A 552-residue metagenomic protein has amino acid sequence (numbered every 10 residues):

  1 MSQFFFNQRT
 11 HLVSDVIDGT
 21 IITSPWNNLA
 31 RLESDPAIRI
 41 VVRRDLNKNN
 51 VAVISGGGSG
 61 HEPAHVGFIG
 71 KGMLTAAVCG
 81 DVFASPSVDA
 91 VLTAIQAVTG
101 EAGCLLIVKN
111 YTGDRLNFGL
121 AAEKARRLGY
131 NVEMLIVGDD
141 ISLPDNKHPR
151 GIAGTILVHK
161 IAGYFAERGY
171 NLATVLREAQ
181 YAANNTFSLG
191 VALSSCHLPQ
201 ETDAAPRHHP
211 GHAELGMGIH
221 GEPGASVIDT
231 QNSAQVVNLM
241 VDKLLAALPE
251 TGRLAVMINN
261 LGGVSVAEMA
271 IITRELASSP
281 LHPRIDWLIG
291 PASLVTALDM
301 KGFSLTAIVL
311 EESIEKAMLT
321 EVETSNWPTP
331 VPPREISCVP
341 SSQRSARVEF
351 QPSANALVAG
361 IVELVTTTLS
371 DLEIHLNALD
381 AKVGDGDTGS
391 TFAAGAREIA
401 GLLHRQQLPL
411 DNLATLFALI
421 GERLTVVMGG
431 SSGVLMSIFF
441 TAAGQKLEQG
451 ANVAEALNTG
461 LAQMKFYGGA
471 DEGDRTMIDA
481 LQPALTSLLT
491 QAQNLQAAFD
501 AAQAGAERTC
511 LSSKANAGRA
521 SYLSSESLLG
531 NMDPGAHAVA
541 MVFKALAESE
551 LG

Functional and structural regions predicted by a protein language model:
M1-G552: N-terminal loops that bind phosphate or other acidic moieties and the adjacent beta-alpha structural core
